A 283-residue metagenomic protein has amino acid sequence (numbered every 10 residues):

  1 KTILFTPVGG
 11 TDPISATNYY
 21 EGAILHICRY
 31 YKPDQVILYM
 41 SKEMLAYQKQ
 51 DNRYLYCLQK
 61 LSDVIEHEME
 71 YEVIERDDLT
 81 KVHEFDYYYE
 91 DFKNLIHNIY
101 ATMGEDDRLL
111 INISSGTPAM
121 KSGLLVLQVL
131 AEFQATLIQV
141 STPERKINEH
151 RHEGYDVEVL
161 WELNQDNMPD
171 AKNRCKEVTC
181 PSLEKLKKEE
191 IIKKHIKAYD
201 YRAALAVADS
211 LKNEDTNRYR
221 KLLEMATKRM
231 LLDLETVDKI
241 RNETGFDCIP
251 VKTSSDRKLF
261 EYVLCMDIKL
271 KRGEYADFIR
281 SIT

Functional and structural regions predicted by a protein language model:
K1-L110, A119-T283: Long, low-complexity, Lys/Arg-enriched
G116: Metal/cofactor- and membrane transport-associated sequence elements
